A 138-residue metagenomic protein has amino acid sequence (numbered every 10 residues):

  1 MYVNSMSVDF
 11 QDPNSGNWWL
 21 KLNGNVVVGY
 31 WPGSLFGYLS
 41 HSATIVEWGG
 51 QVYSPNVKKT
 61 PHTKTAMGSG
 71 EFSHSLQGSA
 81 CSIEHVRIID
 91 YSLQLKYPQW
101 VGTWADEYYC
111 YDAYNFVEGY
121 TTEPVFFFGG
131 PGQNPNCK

Functional and structural regions predicted by a protein language model:
M1-S5, D9-K138: Exposed, interaction-prone regions of secreted/extracellular proteins
